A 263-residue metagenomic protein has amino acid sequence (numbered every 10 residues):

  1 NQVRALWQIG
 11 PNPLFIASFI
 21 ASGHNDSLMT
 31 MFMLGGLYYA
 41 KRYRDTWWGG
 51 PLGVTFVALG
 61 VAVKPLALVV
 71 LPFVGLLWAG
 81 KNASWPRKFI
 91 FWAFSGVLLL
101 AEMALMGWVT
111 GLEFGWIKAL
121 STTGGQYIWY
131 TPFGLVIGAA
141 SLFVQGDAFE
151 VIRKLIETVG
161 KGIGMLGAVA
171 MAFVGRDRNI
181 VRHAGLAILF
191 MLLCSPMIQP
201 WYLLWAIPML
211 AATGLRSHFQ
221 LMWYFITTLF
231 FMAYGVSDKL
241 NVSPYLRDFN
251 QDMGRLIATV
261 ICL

Functional and structural regions predicted by a protein language model:
N1-L14, Y43-R44: Transmembrane-helix signature of polytopic, membrane-embedded enzymes that assemble or transfer cell-envelope glycans
I9-T30, L192, P196, L204 (+1 more regions): Aromatic- and kink-enriched transmembrane "portal" helix at the membrane-lumen/periplasm boundary that abuts
N12-L14, L100-W108, I188-M197, F225-K239: Aromatic-anchored segments of alpha-helical transmembrane domains
I16-F19, Y39, W48-G75, L186-L193: Membrane-interface alpha helices of multi-pass inner-membrane proteins
M29-D45, I188: Specific aromatic-rich, kink-prone transmembrane helix
V70-L100: Perimembrane helix-loop-helix junctions
A104, S121-C194: Aromatic/glycine/proline-enriched transmembrane-helix motif characteristic of membrane-embedded glycan-assembly enzymes
L215-L263: Aromatic-enriched
